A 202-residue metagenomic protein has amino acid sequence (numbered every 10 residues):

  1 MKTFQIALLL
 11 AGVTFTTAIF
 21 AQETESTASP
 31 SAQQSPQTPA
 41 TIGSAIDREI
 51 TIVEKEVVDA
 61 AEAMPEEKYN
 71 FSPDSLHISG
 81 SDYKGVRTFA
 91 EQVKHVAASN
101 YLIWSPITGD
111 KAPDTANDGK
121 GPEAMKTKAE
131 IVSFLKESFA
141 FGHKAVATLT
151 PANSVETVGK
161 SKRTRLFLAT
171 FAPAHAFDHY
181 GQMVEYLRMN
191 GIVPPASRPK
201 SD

Functional and structural regions predicted by a protein language model:
M1-L8: Bacterial N-terminal signal peptides that target proteins for export
I19-E23: Boundary at the C-terminal end of the N-terminal hydrophobic targeting segment
T24-I52: Short N-terminal segments immediately surrounding and downstream of signal-peptide cleavage
S31-I42, D110-A124: Acidic/histidine-rich, surface-exposed loop or edge segments in extracytoplasmic proteins
D47, T51, K55-V58, N70-G119 (+1 more regions): Short, contiguous alpha-helical
E49, P122-E156, F167-H179: Acidic/histidine-rich alpha-helical segments that form the ligand environment of transition-metal centers
E66-Y69, T108, A147, P151-S154: Short, flexible helix-adjacent loops and helix caps
